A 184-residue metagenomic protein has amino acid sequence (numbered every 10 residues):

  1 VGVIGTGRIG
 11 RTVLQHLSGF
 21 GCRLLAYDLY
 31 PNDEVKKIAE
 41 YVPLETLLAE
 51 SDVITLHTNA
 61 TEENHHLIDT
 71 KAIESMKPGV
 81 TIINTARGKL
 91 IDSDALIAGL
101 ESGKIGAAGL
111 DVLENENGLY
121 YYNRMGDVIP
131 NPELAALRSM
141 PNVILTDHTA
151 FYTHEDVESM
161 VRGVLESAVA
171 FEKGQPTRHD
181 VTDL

Functional and structural regions predicted by a protein language model:
V1-P78: Rossmann-like dinucleotide/phosphate-binding beta-alpha-beta segment
G79, K89-L184: Rossmann-like dinucleotide-binding domain for NAD(H)/NADP(H)
I83: Glycine-rich nucleotide-phosphate-binding loops and adjacent flexible coil segments
A86: Conserved catalytic cysteine-centered active-site region of acyl-thioester-dependent Claisen-condensing enzymes
